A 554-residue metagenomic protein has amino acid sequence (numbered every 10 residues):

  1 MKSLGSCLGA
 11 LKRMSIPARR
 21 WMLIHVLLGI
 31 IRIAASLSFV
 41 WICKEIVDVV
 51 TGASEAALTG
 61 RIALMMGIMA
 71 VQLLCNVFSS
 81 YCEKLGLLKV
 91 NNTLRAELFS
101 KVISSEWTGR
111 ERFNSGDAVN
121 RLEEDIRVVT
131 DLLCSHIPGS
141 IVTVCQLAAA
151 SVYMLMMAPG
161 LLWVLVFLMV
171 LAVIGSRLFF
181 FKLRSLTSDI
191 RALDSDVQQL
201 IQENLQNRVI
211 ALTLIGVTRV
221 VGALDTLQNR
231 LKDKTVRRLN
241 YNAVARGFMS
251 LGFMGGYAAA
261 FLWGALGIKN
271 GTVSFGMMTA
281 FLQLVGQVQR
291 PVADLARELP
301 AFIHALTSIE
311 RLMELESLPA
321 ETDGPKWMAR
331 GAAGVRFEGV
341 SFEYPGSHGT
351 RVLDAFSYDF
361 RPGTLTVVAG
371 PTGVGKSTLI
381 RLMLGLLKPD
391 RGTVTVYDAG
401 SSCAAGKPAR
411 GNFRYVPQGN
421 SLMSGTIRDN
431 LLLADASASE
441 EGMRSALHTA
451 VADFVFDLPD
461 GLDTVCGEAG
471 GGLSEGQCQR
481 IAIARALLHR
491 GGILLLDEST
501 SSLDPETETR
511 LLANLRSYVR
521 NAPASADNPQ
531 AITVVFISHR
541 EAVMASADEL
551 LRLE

Functional and structural regions predicted by a protein language model:
M1-S36, T51-L64, S79-E83, L87 (+7 more regions): Membrane-integrated ABC transporters
K12-R20, W107-T108, E124-L133, I137 (+5 more regions): An intracellular "coupling" helix at the cytosolic face of ABC transporter transmembrane type-1 domains
P17, W21-A34, S135-D189, L262-V273: Transmembrane helices of ABC transporter permease
M22-F78, M156-G160, G271-F275, A399: Transmembrane helix-loop-helix hairpins at lipid-water interfaces of multipass membrane proteins, especially the type-1
G216, N240, L284-L315: Cytosolic ends of transmembrane helices, especially the final helix of ABC transmembrane type-1 domains
L384: Helix-to-loop junction immediately C-terminal to a conserved catalytic motif
G419, I427-N430, T464-E554: ABC-family ATPase nucleotide-binding domain "signature/switch" substructure
N420-V465, A513: Conserved "ABC signature" C-loop
